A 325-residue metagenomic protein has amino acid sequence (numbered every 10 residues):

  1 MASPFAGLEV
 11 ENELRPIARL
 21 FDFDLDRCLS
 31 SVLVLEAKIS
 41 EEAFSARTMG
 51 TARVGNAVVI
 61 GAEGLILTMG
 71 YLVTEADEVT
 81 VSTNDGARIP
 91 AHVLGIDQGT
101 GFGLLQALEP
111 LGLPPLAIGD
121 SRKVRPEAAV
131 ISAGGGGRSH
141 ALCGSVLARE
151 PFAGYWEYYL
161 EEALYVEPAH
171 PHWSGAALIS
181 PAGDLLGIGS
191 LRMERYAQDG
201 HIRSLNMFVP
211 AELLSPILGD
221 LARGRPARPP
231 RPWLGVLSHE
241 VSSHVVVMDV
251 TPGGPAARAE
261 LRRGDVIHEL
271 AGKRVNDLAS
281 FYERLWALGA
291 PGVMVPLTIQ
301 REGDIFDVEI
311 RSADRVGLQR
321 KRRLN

Functional and structural regions predicted by a protein language model:
M1-L25, S139, P181, L185-V241 (+5 more regions): C-terminal cap/linker of serine protease catalytic domains
E9-E13, S40-E42, V54, G61-A141 (+7 more regions): Conserved active-site neighborhood of the chymotrypsin/trypsin-like protease fold
R27-F44, T48: A short, Trp-centered hydrophobic/proline-enriched beta-strand micro-motif
V32, I66-M69, R125-G136, G175-Q198 (+1 more regions): Active-site-proximal beta-strands of protease catalytic cores
G50, P114-E161, E194-D199, I217-P229: Flexible, gly/ser-rich surface segments that form the specificity/activation loops bordering the active-site cleft
E63-L67, A182, L186, A256-A279: Conserved PDZ fold ligand-binding element
L72-T74, E269-T298: PDZ domains, with a preference for the canonical peptide-binding region formed by the helix
G119-S121, A176-A177, P255-V266, L288-G289: A short glycine-leucine-enriched loop at secondary-structure breakpoints that most characteristically corresponds
